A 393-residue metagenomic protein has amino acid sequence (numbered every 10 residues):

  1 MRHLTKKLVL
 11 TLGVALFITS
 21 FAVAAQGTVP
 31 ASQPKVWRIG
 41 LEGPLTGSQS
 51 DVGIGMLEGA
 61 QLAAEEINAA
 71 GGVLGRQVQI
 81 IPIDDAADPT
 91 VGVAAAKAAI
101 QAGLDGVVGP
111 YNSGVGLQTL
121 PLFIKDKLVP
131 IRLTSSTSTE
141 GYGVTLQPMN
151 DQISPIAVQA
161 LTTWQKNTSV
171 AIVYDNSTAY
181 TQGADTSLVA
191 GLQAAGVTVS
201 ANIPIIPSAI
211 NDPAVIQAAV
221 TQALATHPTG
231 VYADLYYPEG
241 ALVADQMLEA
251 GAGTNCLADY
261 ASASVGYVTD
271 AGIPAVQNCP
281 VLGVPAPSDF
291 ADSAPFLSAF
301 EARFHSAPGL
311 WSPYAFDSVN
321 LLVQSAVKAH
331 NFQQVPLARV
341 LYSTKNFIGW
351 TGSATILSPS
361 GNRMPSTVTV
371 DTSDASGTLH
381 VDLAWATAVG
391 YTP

Functional and structural regions predicted by a protein language model:
M1-R38, A69, A388-P393: Short, low-complexity disordered leader/linker segments with a strong preference for bacterial N-terminal type II
G27-V29, V36, D51-E58, G71-S138 (+3 more regions): Beta-alpha junction/loop-to-helix N-cap segments that form part of ligand/metal-binding clefts
A31-Q61, I83-P89, Y111-N112, V173-Q182 (+1 more regions): Extracytoplasmic "Venus flytrap"
L45, G143-S208, G230, L322: An alpha-beta-alpha
D84, S138-A160, A275-P285: Short beta-strand elements at the ligand-binding edges of bilobed clamshell
F123, D185-L282: Extracellular/periplasmic bilobed ligand-binding domains
A244-F316, V327, D382-T392: Extracellular/periplasmic periplasmic-binding protein-like sensory domains
R303-G309, V323-L379: Segments of small-molecule ligand-sensing domains
